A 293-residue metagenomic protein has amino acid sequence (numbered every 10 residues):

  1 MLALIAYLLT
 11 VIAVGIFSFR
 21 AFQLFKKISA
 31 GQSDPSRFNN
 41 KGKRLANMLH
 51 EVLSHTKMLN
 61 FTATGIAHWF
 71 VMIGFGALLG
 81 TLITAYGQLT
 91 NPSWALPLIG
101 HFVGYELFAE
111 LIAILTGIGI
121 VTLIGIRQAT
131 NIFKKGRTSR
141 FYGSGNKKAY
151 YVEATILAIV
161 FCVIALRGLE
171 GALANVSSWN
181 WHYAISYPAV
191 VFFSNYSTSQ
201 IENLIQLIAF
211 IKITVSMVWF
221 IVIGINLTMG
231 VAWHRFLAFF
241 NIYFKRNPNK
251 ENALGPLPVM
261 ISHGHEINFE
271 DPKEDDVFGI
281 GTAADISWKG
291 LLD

Functional and structural regions predicted by a protein language model:
M1-D285: Membrane-embedded alpha-helical bundles of multi-pass integral membrane proteins
K289-D293: Cysteine-centered iron-sulfur cluster-binding motifs in ferredoxin-type domains/subunits of redox enzymes
